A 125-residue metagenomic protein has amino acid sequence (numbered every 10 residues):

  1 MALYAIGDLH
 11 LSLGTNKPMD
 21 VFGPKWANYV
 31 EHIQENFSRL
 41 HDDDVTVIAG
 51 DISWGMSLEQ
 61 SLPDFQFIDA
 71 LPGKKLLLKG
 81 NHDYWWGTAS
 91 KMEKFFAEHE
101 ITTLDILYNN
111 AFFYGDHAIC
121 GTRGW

Functional and structural regions predicted by a protein language model:
M1-Y4, L11, A111-G124: Beta-strand-turn-beta hairpins that frame and shape the catalytic cleft of phosphate-ester-processing enzymes
A2, T15-G115: Core catalytic region of metal-dependent phosphoesterases/phosphodiesterases, especially metallo-beta-lactamase-like
I6, A49, K79, C120-R123: Short glycine-rich loop/turn motifs that provide flexible caps or phosphate-binding loops at active sites
L9-T15: Short alpha-helical hairpin
E98, G124-W125: A polyampholytic, Gly/Pro-enriched intrinsically disordered region
